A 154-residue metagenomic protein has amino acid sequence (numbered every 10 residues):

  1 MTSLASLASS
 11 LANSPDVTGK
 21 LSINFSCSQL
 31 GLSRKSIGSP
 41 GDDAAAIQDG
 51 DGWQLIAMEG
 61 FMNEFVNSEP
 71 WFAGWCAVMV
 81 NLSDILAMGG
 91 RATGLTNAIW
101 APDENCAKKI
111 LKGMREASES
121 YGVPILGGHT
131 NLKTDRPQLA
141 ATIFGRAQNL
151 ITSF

Functional and structural regions predicted by a protein language model:
M1-S68, M88, N97, K108 (+2 more regions): Extreme N-terminal cap/leader segments of soluble proteins
L7-A8, P70-F144: A glycine-rich phosphate/pyrophosphate-binding beta-strand-loop-alpha-helix module
S68-W71, F154: Surface-exposed beta-strand edges and their flanking turn/coil or helix-capping segments
R146-F154: Acidic/histidine-enriched ion/cofactor-binding microenvironments in catalytic or ligand-binding pockets
